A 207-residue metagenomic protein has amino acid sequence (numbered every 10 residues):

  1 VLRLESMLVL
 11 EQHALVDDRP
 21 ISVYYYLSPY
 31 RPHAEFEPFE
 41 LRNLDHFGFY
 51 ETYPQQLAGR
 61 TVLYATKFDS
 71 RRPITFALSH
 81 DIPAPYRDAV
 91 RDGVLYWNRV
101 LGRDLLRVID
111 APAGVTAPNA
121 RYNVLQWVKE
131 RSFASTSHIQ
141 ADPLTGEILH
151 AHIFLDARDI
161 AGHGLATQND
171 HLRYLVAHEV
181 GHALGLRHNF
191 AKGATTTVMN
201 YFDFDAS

Functional and structural regions predicted by a protein language model:
V1-I82, A111-T167, L172: Auxiliary tRNA-acceptor-end handling modules of aminoacyl-tRNA synthetases
Y25, F76, R87, N98 (+3 more regions): Aromatic-enriched hydrophobic runs in primary sequence
I82-I109: Zn2+-dependent metallopeptidase catalytic core
A84-D88, T167-Q168, F190-A191: Alpha-helix capping and helix-loop boundary segments enriched in small/acidic/polar residues
A84-Y86, G162, S207: Short, solvent-exposed loop/turn elements at domain surfaces
D92-G93, S135-S137, G181: Small-side-chain structural scaffolding
A113-R131, D170-S207: The catalytic-center signature of Zn2+-dependent metalloproteases
